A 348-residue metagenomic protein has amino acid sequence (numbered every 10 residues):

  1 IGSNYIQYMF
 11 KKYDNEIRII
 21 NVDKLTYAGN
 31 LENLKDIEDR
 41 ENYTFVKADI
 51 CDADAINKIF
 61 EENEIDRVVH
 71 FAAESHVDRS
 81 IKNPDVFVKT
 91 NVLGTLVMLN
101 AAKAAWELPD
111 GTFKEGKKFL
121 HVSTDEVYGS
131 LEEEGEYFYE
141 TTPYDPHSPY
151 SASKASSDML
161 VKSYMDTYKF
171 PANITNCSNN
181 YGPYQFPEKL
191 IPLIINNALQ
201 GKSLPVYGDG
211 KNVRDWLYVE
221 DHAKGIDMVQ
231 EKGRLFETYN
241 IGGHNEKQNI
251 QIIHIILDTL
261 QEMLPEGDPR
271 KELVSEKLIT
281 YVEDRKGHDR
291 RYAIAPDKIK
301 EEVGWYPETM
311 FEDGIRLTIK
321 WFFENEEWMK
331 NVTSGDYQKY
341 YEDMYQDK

Functional and structural regions predicted by a protein language model:
I1-N180, Q230, T259, R290 (+3 more regions): N-terminal Rossmann-like NAD(P)+-binding domain of SDR-like oxidoreductases, especially those catalyzing
N4-Y8, K12, A48-C51, I174 (+2 more regions): C-terminal substrate-binding subdomain of Rossmann-fold SDR/epimerase-dehydratase oxidoreductases
Y27, P183, G243: Short, conserved catalytic or interaction motifs in soluble domains
N30-N33, N83, F186-L190, I252 (+1 more regions): Residues at alpha-helix caps and immediate loop-helix transition turns in enzyme cores, especially N- and C-cap
I37, E134, P187-I195: A glycine/serine/threonine-rich, flexible loop-to-helix segment that serves as the NAD(P) cofactor-binding "lid"
A55, V86, L93, F186-L190 (+2 more regions): Residue-level recognition of oxygen-bearing side chains
